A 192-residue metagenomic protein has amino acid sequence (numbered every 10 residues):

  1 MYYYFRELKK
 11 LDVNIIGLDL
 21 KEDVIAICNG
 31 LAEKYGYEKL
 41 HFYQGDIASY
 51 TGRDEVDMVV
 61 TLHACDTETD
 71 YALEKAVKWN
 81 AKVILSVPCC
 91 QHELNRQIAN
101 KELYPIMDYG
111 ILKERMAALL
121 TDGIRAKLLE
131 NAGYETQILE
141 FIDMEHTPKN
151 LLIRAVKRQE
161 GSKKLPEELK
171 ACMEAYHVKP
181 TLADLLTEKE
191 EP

Functional and structural regions predicted by a protein language model:
M1-K10: Conserved SAM-binding loop of SAM-dependent methyltransferases across substrates and taxa, primarily the Class I
K10-D12, Y37: Short secondary-structure junction motifs
D12-D19: Conserved SAM-binding motif I beta-strand of class I
L20-P192: Class I S-adenosyl-L-methionine
